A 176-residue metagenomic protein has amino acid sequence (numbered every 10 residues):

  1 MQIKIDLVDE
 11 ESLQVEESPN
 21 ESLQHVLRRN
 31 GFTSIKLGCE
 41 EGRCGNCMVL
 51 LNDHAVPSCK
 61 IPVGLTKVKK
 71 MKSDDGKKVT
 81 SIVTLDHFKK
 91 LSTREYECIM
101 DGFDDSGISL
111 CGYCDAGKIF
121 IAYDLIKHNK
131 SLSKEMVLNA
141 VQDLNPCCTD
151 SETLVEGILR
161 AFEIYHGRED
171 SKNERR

Functional and structural regions predicted by a protein language model:
M1-R176: Signature of N-terminal electron-transfer/Fe-S-associated modules in redox systems
